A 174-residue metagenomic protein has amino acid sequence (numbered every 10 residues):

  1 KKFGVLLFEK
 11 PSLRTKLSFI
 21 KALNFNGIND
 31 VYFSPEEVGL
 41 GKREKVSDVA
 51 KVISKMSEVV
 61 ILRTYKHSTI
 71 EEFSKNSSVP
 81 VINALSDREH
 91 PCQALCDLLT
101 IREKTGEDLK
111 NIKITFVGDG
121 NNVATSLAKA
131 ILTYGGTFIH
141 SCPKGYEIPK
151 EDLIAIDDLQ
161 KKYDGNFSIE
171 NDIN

Functional and structural regions predicted by a protein language model:
K2-R102: Phosphate/diphosphate ligand-binding glycine-rich loop within oxidoreductases
E9-A22, T105-N174: Glycine-rich phosphate/diphosphate-binding loop of Rossmann-like nucleotide-binding domains
